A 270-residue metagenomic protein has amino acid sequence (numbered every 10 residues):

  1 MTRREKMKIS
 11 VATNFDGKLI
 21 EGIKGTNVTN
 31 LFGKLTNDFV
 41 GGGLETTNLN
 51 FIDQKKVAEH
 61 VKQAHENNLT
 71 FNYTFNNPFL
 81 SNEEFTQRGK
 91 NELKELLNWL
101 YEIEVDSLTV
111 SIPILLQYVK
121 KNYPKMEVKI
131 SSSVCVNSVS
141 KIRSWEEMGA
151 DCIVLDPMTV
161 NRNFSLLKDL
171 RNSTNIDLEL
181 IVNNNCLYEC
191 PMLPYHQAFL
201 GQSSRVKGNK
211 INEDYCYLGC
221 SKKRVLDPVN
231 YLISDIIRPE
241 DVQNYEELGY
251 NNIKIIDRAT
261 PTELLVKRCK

Functional and structural regions predicted by a protein language model:
T2-V136, K141, V154-K270: Active-site pocket-lining/capping segments in soluble small-molecule metabolic enzymes
A150: Residues lining hydrophobic/aromatic ligand-binding pockets adjacent to catalytic sites
